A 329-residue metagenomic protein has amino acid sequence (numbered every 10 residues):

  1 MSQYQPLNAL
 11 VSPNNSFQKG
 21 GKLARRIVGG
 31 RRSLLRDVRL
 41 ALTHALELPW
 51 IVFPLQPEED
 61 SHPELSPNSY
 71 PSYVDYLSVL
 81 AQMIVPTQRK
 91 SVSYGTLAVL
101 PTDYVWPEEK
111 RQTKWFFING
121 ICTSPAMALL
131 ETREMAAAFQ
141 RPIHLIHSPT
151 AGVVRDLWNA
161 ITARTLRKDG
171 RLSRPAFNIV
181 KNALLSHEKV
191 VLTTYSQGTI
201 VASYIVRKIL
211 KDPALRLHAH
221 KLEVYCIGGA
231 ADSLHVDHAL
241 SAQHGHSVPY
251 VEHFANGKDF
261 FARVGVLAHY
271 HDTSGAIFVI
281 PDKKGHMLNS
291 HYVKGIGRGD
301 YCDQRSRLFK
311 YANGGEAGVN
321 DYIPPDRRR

Functional and structural regions predicted by a protein language model:
M1-A9, G245-R329: C-terminal catalytic-base region of ester-bond hydrolases, centering on the histidine of the charge-relay
S2-L7, V11, N182, K208-K211: Long, low-complexity, Gly/Thr
N15-S93, V105-K189, G314-A317, P325: Active-site catalytic motif of lipid deacylating hydrolases and related acyltransferases
L100-T102: A structural feature marking regular secondary structure
T132-A137, I205-K208, G275: Amphipathic alpha-helical scaffolding segments
A136, R164, P213-L215, G245 (+1 more regions): Alpha-helix boundary/interfacial micro-motifs
R171-Y270: Serine-dependent carboxylesterase/thioesterase catalytic core of lipase-like alpha/beta-hydrolase/SGNH enzymes
